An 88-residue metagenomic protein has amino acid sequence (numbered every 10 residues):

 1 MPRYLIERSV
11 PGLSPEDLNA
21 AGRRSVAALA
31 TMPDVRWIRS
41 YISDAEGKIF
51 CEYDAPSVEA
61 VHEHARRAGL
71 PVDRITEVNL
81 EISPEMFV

Functional and structural regions predicted by a protein language model:
M1-T31, S43, L80-V88: Short S/T/G/P-rich N-terminal loop/turn motif that feeds into the first structured element of a domain
Y4-R8, I38-H64: Short, well-ordered beta-strand segments in beta-rich or mixed alpha/beta enzyme and ligand-binding folds
D34-S40, R74: A short linear hydrophobic-aromatic micro-motif
I49-E52, D73, P84-V88: Short amphipathic alpha-helical patches
A55-E81: An amphipathic, aromatic/His-enriched active-site/gating alpha helix that lines ligand/cofactor pockets
